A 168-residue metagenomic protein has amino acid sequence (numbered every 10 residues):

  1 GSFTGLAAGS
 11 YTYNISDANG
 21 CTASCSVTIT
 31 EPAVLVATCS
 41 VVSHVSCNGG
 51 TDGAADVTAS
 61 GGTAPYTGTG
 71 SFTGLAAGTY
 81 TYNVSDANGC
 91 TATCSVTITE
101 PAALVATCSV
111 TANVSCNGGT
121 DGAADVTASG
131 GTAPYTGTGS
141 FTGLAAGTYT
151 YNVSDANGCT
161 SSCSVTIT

Functional and structural regions predicted by a protein language model:
G1-T168: Proline- and Ser/Thr-rich low-complexity, intrinsically disordered segments
